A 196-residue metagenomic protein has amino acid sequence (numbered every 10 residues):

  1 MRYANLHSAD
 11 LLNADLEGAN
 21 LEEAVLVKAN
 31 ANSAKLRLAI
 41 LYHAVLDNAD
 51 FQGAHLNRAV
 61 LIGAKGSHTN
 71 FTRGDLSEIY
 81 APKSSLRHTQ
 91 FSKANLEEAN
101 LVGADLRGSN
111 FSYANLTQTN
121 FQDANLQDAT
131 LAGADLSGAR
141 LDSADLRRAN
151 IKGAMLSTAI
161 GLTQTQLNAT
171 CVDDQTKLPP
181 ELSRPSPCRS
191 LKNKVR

Functional and structural regions predicted by a protein language model:
M1-V195: Tandem repeat scaffolds
